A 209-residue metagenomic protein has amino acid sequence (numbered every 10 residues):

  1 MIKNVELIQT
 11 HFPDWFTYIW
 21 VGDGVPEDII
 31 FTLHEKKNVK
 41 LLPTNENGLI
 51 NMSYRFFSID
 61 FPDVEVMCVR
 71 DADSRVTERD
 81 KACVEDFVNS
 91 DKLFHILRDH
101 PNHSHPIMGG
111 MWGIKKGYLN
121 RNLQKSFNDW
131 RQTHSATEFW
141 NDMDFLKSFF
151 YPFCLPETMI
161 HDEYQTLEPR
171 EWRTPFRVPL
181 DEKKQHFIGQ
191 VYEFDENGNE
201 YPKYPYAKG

Functional and structural regions predicted by a protein language model:
M1-E46: N-terminal anchoring/stem segment of glycosyltransferases
N47-Y54: A short, glycine-/small-residue-rich helix N-cap motif at loop->alpha-helix starts within glycosyltransferase
D63-E65: Active-site acidic short loop of glycosyltransferases
M67-V69: Short aromatic/hydrophobic "clamp" motif used to bind/position activated sugar donors
A72-S74: Short acidic donor-binding/metal-coordinating loop in glycosyltransferase active sites
V76-I107: Conserved donor-nucleotide/metal-binding helix-loop-beta segment in metal-dependent transferases, i.e., the alpha-helix
N102-S104, I114-G209: Catalytic core and acceptor-binding pocket of nucleotide-sugar-dependent glycosyltransferases
